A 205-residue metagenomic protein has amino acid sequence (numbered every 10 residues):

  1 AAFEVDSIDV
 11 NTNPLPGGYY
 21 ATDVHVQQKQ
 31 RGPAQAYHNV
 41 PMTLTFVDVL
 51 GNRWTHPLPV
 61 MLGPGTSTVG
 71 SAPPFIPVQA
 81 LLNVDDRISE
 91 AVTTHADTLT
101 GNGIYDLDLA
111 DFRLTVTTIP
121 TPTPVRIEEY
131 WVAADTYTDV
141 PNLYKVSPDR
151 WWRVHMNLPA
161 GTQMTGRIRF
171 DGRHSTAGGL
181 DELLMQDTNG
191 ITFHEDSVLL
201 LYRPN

Functional and structural regions predicted by a protein language model:
A1-A134: Non-catalytic accessory/interaction domains
A1-V5, G18-D23, Q28, P159-I168 (+2 more regions): Intrinsic structural disorder
L99-P204: Self-processing/autoproteolytic domain segments and adjacent N-terminal interaction modules in large, modular
